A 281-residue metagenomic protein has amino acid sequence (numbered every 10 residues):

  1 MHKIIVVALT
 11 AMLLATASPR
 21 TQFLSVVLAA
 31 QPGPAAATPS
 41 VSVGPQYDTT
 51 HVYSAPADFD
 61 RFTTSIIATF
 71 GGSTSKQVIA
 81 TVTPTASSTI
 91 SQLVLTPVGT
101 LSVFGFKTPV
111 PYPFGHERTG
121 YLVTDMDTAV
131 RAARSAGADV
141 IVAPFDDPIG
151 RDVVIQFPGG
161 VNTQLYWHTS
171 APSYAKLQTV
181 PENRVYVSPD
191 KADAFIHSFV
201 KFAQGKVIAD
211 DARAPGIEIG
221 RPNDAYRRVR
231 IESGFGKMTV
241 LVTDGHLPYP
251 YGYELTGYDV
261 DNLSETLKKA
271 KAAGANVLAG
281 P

Functional and structural regions predicted by a protein language model:
M1-I4: Positively charged n-region of N-terminal signal peptides that target proteins for export
V7-T16, R20-Q22: Bacterial N-terminal signal peptides
A17-T21, V27-A37: Boundary at the C-terminal end of the N-terminal hydrophobic targeting segment
V41-G44, H51-V98, A143-F157, V185-G236 (+2 more regions): Core segments of cupin and vicinal oxygen chelate
P45-A57, Q92-V94, F106-A132, R151-Q156 (+2 more regions): Vicinal oxygen chelate
G99-S102, G160-Q164, G236-M238: Short, charged/polar, Gly/Pro-enriched secondary-structure boundary elements
L101-F106, A138-I141, A275: Catalytic cores of nucleotide-enabled group-transfer and carboxylate-activating enzymes in metabolic and assembly-line
V153-Y174: Short, structured interface segments
